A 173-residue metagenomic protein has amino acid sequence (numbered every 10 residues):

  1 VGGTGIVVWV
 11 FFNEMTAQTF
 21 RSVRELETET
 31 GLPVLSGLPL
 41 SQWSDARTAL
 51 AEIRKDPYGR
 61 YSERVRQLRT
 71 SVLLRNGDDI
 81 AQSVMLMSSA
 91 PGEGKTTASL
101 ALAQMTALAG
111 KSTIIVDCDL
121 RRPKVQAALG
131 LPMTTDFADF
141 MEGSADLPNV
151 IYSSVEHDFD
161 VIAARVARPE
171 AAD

Functional and structural regions predicted by a protein language model:
G2-S112, C118-A138, E142-N149, S153 (+1 more regions): Short boundary/hinge segments that flank catalytic cores
D158-F159: Short, conserved active-site loop motifs that form the nucleotide-linked donor/cofactor pocket
I162: Conserved acidic segment of CheY-like receiver
R165: Structured binding elements
